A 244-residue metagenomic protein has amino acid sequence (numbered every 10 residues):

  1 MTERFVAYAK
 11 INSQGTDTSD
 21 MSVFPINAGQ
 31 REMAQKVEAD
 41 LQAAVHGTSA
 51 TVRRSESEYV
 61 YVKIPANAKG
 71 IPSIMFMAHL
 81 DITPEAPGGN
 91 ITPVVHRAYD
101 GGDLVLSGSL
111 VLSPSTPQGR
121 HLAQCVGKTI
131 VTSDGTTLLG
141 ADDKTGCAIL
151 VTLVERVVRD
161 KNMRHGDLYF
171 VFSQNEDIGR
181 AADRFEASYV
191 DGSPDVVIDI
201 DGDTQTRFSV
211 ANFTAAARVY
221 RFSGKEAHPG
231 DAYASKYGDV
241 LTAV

Functional and structural regions predicted by a protein language model:
M1-T129: Acidic/His- and Gly-rich active-site-bordering loop/insert found across diverse amide/peptide-bond hydrolases
D17, E226-D231: Short small-residue beta-strand/loop micro-motif enriched in glycine and branched aliphatics
M33, D142-I149, V240-A243: Catalytic-loop motifs flanking and including active-site residues across diverse enzymes
V37, L41, I149-V157, A243-V244: Buried hydrophobic packing segments
S73-M77, D195-D199, A217-V219: Short glycine-aspartate micro-motif
H79, H165-G166, H228-P229: Histidine-centered active-site/metal-ligand motif
L122-F213: Acidic/histidine-rich catalytic neighborhood of metal-dependent amide-processing enzymes
V210, A232-V244: Acidic-enriched catalytic cores of C-N bond-cleaving enzymes acting on peptides and small amides
